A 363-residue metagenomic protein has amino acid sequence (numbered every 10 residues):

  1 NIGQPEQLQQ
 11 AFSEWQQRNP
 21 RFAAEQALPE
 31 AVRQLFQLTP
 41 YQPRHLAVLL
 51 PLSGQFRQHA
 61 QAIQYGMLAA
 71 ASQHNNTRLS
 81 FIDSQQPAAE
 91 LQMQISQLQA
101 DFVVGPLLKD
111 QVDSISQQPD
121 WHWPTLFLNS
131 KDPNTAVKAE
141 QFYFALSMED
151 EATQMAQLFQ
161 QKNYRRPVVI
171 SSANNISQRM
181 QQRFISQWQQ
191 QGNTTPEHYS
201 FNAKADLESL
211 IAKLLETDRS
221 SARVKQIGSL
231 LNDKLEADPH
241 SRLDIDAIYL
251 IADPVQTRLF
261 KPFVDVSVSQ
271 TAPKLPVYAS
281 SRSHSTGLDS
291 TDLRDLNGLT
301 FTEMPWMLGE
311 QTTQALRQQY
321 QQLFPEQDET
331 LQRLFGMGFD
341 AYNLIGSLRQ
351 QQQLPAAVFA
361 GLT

Functional and structural regions predicted by a protein language model:
N1-T363: Extracytosolic ligand-binding ectodomains
